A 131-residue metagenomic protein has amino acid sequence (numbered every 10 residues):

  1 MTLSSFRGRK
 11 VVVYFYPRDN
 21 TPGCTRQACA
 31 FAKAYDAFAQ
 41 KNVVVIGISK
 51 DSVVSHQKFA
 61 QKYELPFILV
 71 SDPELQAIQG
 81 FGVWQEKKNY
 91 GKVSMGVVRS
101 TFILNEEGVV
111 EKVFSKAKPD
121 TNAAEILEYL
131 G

Functional and structural regions predicted by a protein language model:
M1-G131: Chalcogenol-based redox active-site neighborhoods
